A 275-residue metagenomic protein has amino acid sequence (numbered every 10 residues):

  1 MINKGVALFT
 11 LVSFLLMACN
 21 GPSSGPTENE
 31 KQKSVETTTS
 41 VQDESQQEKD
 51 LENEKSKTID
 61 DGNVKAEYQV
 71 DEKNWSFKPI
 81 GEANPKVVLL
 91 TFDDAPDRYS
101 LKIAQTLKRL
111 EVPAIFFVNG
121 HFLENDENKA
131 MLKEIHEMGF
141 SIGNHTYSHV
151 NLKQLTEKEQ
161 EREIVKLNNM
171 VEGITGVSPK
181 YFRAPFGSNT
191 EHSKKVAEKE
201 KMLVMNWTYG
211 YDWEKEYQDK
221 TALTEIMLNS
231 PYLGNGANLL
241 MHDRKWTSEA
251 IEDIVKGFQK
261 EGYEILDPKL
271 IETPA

Functional and structural regions predicted by a protein language model:
N3-L11: Sec-dependent signal peptide recognition, specifically the positively charged N-region followed immediately by
L15-A18: C-terminal motif of bacterial Sec signal peptides marking the signal peptidase cleavage site
G21-P85: N-terminal, intrinsically disordered, polar/charged segments of Gram-positive cell-envelope systems that serve as
K57-N151, M170: Active-site beta->alpha N-cap acidic-glycine motif
P79, E124, T247-A275: C-terminal domain-boundary segment and adjacent tail
V88-T91, A114-V118, S141-N144, K180-R183 (+3 more regions): Structural recognition of the beta-strand scaffold that forms the well-ordered cores of secreted hydrolase catalytic
D94-R98, N119-E127, L152-L155, R183-N189 (+3 more regions): Acidic-and-aromatic substrate-binding clefts and catalytic sites of carbohydrate-active enzymes
V150-T175, F186-G234, T247: Alpha-helical scaffold elements lining the catalytic groove of polysaccharide deacetylases
